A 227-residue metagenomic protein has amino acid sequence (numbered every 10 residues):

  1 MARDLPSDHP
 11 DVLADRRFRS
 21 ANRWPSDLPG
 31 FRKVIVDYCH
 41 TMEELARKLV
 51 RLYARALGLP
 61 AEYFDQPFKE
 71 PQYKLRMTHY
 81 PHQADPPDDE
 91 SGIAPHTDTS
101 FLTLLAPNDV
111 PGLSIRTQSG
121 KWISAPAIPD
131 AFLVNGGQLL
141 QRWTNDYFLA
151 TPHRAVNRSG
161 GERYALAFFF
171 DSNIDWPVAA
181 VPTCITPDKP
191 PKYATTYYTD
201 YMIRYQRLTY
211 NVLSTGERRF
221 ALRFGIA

Functional and structural regions predicted by a protein language model:
M1-A227: Peripheral, non-catalytic segments flanking oxidoreductase cores
